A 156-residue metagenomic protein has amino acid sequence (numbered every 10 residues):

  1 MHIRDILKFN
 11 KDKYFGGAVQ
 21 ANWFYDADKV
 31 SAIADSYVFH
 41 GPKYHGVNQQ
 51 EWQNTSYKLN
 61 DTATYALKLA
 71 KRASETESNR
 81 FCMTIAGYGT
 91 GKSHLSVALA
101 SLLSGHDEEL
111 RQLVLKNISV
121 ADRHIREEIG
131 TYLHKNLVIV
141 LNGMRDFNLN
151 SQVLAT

Functional and structural regions predicted by a protein language model:
M1-W52: Extended, charged/polar low-complexity intrinsically disordered regions
D5, T64, K68-K71, E127 (+2 more regions): Charged/polar, solvent-exposed surface patches and flexible loops
L7-Q20, Y57-A63, R111-H124: Phosphate-binding glycine-rich loops and adjacent basic patches that engage nucleotide phosphates, nucleic-acid
K8-K13, K29, K43, K58 (+4 more regions): Context-gated lysine
G16-S31, S56-L59, A63-K71, C82-G87: Helicase P-loop NTPase motor core of nucleic-acid translocases
A34-E75, L115-S119: N-terminal pre-Walker A segment at the start of P-loop NTPase domains
Q53, Y57, C82-G87, H94-T156: P-loop NTPase motor core
N79: Short coil/loop residues immediately preceding or within conserved phosphate-binding loops of NTP-utilizing enzyme
